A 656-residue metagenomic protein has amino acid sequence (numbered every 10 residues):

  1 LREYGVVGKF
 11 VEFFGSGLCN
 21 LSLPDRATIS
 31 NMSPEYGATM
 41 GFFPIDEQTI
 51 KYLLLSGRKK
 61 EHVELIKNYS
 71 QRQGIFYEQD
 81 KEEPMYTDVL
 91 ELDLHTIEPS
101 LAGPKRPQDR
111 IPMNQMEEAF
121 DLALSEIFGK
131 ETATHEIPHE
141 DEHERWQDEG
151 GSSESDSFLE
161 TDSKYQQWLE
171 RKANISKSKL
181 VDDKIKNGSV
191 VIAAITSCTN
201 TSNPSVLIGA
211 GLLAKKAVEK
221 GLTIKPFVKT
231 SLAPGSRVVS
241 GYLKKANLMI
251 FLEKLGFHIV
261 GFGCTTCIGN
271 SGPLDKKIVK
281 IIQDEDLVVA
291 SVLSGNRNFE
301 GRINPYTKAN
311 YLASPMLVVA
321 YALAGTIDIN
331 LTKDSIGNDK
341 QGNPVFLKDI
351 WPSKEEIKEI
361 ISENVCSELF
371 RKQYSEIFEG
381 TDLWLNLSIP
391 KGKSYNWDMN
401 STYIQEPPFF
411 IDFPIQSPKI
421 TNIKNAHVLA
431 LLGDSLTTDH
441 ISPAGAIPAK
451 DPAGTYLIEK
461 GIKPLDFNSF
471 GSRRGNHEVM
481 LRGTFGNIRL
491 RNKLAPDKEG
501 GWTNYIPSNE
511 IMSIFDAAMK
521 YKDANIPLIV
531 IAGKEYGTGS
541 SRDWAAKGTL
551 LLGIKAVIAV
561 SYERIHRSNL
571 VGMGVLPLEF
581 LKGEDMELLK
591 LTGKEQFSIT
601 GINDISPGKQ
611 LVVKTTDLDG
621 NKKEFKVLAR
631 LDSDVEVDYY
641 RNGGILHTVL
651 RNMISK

Functional and structural regions predicted by a protein language model:
L1-Y77, D93, V206-P226, H258-K372 (+2 more regions): Mobile "lid/hinge" segments at catalytic clefts and subdomain interfaces of large enzymes
G8-E12, T39-F42, V89-E91, S189-A193 (+15 more regions): Structural motif
L23-I45, P104-P107, V191-G209, F262-C267 (+6 more regions): Conserved phosphate/anionic-ligand binding catalytic regions in large, soluble enzymes, centered on
H95-N247, L383-I558: Non-catalytic terminal/interface segments that mediate subunit docking, oligomerization, and allosteric communication
I224-G272, M480, S540, A546 (+3 more regions): Extended C-terminal subregions enriched in glycine
F251, H258, L274-D284, L293-S294 (+5 more regions): Hydrophobic alpha-helical bundle architecture
Y306-S314, I327, L331-S435, H440-P443 (+2 more regions): Extended hydrophobic packing segments that form well-structured cores
D339-K354, R567-Y639, H647-T648: Acidic, glycine-rich flexible loop/linker segments
